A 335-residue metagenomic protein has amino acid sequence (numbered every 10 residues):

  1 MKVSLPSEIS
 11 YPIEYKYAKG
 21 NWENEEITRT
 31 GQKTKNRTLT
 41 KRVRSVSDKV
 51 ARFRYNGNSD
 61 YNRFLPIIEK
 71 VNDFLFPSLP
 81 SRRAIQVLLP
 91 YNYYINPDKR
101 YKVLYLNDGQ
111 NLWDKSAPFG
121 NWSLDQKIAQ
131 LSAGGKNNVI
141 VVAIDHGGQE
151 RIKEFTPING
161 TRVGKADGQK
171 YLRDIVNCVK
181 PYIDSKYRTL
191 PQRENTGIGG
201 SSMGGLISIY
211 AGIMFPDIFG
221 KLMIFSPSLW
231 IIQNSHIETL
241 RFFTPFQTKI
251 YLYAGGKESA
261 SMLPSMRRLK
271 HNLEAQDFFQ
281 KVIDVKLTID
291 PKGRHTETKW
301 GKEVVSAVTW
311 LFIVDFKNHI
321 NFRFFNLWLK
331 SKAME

Functional and structural regions predicted by a protein language model:
L5-K70: The feature marks proteins involved in alpha-glucan
S59-Y93: N-terminal cap/lid segment of alpha/beta-hydrolase-fold proteins
K99-G109: Short beta-strand element of the alpha/beta-hydrolase
N111-L172: Active-site machinery of serine-nucleophile hydrolases
P157-G197: Gly/Ser-rich "nucleophile elbow"/oxyanion-hole loop immediately N-terminal to the catalytic nucleophile in hydrolases
Q192-E238: Primarily recognizes the serine-hydrolase "nucleophile elbow" in alpha/beta-hydrolase and SGNH/GDSL folds
Q247-A254: Catalytic His-Asp charge-relay segment
Y253, S259-L263, R267-K270, F278-F322: C-terminal catalytic histidine-bearing segment of alpha/beta-hydrolase fold enzymes
